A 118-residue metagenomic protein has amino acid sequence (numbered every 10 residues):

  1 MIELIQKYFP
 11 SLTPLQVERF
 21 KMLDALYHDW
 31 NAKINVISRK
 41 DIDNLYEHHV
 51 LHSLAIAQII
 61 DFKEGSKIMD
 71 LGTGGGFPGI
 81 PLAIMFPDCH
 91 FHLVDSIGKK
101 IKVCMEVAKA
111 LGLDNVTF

Functional and structural regions predicted by a protein language model:
M1-R39, D43: N-terminal auxiliary segments of SAM/dcSAM-dependent transferases
P10-S11, H48, D88, L93: Intrinsically disordered, low-complexity regions enriched in small/polar residues
R19, S38, L45-H52, G74-P78: Generic, well-ordered alpha-helical segments
D29, K33, Y46-E64: Conserved alpha-helix/loop element of class I SAM-dependent methyltransferases that forms part of the SAM/SAH-binding
L54-F118: Conserved SAM/SAH cofactor-binding pocket of Class I
